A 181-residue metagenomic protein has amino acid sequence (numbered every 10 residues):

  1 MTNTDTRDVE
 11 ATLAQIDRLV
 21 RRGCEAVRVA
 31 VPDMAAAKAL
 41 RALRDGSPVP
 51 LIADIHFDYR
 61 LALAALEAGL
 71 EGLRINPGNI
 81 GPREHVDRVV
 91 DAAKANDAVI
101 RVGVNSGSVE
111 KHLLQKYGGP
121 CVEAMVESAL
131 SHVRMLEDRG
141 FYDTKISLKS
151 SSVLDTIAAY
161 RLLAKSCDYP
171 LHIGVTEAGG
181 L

Functional and structural regions predicted by a protein language model:
M1-A14, A30-P32, V49-F57, G78 (+2 more regions): Active-site mouth loops of central-metabolism enzymes
M1-T2, E25-V29, L51-I55, L73-I75 (+3 more regions): Hydrophobic faces of well-ordered beta-strands that scaffold small-molecule active sites in alpha/beta enzyme cores
M1-T4, K38-R41, V99-G118: N-terminal small/glycine-rich loop or linker at the start of catalytic domains across soluble metabolic enzymes
A11-L19, R28-A68: N-terminal active-site wall of soluble small-molecule enzyme domains
D33-I55, R88-I100, S131, Y160-L171: Alpha-helix-loop-beta-strand connector modules within alpha/beta enzyme cores
V49, R60-R101: Hydrophobic or amphipathic alpha-helical targeting/insertion segments
N105, L113-L181: Catalytic alpha/beta core domains of metabolic enzymes, predominantly
